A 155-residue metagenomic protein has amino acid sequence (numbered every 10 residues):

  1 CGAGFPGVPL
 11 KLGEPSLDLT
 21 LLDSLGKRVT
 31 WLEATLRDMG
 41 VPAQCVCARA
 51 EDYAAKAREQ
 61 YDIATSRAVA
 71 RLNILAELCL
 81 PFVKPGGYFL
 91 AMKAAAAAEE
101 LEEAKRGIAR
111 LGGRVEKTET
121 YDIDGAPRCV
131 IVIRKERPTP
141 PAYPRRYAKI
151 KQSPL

Functional and structural regions predicted by a protein language model:
C1-A68, A76-E77: Conserved SAM/SAH cofactor-binding pocket of Class I
E14, V83-P85: Helix-to-beta-strand junctions that scaffold the AdoMet/dcAdoMet cofactor pocket in Class I SAM-dependent enzymes
D18, P42-Q44, Y88, R114-K117: Conserved beta-strand segments of alpha/beta enzyme cores
R28-T30, A97, L101: Short alpha-helix immediately C-terminal to the canonical SAM-binding loop
A68-V69, R137: Short glycine-/small-residue-rich Rossmann-like dinucleotide-binding loops
V69-L72, A95-A97: Short beta->alpha connector loops
G86-E99: Conserved beta-strand signature within the Rossmann-like core of class I S-adenosyl-L-methionine
E102-L155: SAM/dcSAM-binding transferase cores
